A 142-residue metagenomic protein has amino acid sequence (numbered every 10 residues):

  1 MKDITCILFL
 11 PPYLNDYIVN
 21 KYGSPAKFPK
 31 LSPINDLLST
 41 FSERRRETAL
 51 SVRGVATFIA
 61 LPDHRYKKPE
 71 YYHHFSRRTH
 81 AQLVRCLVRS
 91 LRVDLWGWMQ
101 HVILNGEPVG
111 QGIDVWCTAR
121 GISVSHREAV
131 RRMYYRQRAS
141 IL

Functional and structural regions predicted by a protein language model:
M1-F75: Long, low-complexity interaction regions most often at the N-terminus
Y13, P33-D36, Q82, G112 (+1 more regions): Exposed alpha-helical structural elements
T40, C86, W98, W116 (+1 more regions): Residues that form generic nucleotide/phosphate-binding pockets
P69-R89, V109-W116: Long, mid-chain structured domain cores
V84-N105: Positively charged, polyanion-binding regions of nucleic-acid-associated proteins
Q100-R120, I141: Short, charged amphipathic recognition helices of the HTH superfamily and cognate SANT/SANTA-like modules
V115-R131: Short, basic interhelical loop/turn and adjoining N-cap of the next helix at nucleic-acid- or acidic-partner-contacting
M133-L142: Short, basic alpha-helical nucleic acid-contact segments in DNA-binding proteins and DNA transaction factors
